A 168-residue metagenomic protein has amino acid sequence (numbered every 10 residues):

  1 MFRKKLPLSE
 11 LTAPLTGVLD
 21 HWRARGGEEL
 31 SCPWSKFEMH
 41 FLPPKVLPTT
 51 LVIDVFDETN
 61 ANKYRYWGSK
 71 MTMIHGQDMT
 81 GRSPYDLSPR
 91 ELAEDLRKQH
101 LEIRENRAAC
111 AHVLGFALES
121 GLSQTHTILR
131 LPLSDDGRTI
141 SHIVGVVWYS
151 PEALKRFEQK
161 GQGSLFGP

Functional and structural regions predicted by a protein language model:
M1-D86, E94-P168: Intrinsically disordered, low-complexity terminal regulatory regions
